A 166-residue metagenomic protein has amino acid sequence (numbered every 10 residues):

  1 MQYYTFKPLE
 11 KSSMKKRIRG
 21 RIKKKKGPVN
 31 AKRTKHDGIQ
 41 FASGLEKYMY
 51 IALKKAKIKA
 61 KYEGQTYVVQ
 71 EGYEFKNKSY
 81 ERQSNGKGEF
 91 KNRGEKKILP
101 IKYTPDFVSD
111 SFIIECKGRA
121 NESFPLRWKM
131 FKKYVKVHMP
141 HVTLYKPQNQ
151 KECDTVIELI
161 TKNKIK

Functional and structural regions predicted by a protein language model:
Q2-K166: Electrostatic, structured charged patches in enzyme active sites and in nucleic-acid/phosphate-binding
